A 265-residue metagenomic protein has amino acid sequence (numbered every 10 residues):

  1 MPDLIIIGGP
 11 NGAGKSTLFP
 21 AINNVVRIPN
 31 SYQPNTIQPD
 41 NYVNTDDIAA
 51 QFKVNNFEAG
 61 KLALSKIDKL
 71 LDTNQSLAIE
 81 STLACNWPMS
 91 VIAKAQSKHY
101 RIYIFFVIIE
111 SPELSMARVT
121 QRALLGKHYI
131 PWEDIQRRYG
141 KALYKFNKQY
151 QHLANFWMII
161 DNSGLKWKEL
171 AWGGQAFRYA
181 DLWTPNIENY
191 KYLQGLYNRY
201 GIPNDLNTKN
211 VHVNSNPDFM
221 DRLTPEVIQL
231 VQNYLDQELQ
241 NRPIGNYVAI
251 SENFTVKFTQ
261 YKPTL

Functional and structural regions predicted by a protein language model:
I5-I6: Short hydrophobic/aromatic beta-strand immediately N-terminal to the Walker A/P-loop
P10-N11: The conserved Walker
K15: Conserved lysine of the Walker
F19-Q75: Conserved substrate/cofactor phosphate-moiety recognition/catalytic segment in nucleotide-dependent phosphotransferases
N74-L77, R101-Y103: Loop/turn-to-beta-strand initiation segments
L83-L165: Replace "adjacent to P-loop NTPase cores in ATP/GTP-dependent enzymes" with "adjacent to NTP-binding cores
Y150-V231: NTP-dependent small-molecule kinase module
N216-L265: N-terminus-biased detector of the onset of the functional/mature region
